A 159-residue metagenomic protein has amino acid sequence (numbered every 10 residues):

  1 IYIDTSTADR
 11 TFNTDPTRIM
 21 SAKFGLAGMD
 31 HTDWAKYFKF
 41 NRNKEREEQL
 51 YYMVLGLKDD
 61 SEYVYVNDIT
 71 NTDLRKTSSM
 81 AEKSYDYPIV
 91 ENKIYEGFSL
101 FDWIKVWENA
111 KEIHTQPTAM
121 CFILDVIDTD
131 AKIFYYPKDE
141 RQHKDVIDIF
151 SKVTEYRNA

Functional and structural regions predicted by a protein language model:
I1-A159: Catalytic machinery of carbohydrate-active enzymes, primarily nucleotide-sugar-dependent glycosyltransferases
